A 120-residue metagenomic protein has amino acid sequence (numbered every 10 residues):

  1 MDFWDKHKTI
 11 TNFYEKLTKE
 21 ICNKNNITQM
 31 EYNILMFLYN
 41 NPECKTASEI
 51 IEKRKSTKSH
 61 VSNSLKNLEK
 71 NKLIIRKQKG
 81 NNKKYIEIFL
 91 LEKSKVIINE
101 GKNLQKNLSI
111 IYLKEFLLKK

Functional and structural regions predicted by a protein language model:
M1-N25, N71-L73: N-terminal leader segment of winged-helix/HTH proteins
M1-W4, K58, L91: Short alpha-helical transmembrane interface motifs in multi-pass membrane proteins
K16-T57: N-terminal helix-turn-helix DNA-binding core of bacterial DNA-binding proteins
K66-K120: Charged, amphipathic alpha-helical coiled-coil/dimerization segments
